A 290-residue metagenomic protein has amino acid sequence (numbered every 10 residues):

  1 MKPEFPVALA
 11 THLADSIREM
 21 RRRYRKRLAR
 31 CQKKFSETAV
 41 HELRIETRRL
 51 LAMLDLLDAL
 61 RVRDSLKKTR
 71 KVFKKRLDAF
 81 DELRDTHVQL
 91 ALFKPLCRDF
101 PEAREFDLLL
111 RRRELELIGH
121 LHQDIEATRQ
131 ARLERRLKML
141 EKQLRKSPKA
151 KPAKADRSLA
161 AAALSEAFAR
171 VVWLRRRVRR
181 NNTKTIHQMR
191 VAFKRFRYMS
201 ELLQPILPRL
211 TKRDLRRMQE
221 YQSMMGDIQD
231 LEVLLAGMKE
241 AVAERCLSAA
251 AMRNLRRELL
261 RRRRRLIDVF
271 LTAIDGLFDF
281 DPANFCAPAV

Functional and structural regions predicted by a protein language model:
M1-V290: Function-determining surface determinants
